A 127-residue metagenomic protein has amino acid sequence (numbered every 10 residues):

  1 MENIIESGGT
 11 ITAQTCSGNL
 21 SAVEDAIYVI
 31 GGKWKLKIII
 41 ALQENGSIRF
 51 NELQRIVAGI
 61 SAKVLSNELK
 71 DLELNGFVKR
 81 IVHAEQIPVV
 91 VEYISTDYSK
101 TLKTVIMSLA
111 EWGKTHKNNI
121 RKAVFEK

Functional and structural regions predicted by a protein language model:
M1, I5-N19, I56: Recognition helices and adjacent regulatory flanks at domain boundaries
S17, S21-V64, E85, V90-E92: N-terminal helix-turn-helix DNA-binding core of bacterial DNA-binding proteins
L36, N75, V105-K117: Alpha-helical linker/hinge and terminal dimerization helices associated with HTH transcriptional regulators
L65, L69-L72: Basic amphipathic alpha-helical segments that dock to polyanions
E73-H83: A short, conserved structural fragment
A84-S108: Basic, amphipathic "hinge/linker" alpha-helix immediately C-terminal to the N-terminal HTH DNA-binding motif
K122-K127: Exposed, interaction-prone assembly regions rather than primary DNA-binding/catalytic cores
